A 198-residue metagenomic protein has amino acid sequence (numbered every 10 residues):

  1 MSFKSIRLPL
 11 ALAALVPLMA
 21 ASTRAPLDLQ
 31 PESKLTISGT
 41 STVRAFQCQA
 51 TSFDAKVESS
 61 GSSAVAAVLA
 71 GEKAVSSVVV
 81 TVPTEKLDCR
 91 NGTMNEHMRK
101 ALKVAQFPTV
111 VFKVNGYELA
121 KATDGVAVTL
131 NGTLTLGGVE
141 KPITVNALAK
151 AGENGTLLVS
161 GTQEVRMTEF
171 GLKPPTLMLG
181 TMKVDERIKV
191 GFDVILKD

Functional and structural regions predicted by a protein language model:
M1-L10: Bacterial N-terminal signal peptides that target proteins for export
P9-L18: Bacterial N-terminal signal peptides
A21-D198: Low-complexity, acidic/polar, glycine-enriched regions of mature
